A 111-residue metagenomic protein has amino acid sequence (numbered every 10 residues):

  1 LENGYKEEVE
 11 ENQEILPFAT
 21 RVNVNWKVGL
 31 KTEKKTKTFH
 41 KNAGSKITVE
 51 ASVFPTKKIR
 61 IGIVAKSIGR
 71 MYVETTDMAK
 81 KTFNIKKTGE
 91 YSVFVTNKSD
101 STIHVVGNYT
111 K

Functional and structural regions predicted by a protein language model:
L1-W26: N-terminal prepro-regions of secreted/extracellular proteins
W26-N42: Non-catalytic, beta-strand-enriched accessory regions in extracellular/secretory proteins and membrane protein
K27-V28, P55-M78: Surface-exposed beta-strand/loop patches in noncatalytic accessory domains and peripheral targeting/linker segments
K35-K37, A79-F83, Y91: Short strand-edge motifs at loop-to-beta-strand transitions and within beta-strands of extracellular beta-rich domains
N42-K46, V64-G69, K87-T88: Short, solvent-exposed coil/turn segments at beta-strand boundaries
S45-V49, F83-S101: Noncatalytic modules at the cell exterior or secretory-pathway interfaces, chiefly beta-strand-rich lectin/adhesion
E50-F54: Acidic, Ser/Thr
I59-I61, T96-K111: Edge beta-strands of jelly-roll/beta-sandwich modules across compartments, strongly enriched in secreted/luminal
